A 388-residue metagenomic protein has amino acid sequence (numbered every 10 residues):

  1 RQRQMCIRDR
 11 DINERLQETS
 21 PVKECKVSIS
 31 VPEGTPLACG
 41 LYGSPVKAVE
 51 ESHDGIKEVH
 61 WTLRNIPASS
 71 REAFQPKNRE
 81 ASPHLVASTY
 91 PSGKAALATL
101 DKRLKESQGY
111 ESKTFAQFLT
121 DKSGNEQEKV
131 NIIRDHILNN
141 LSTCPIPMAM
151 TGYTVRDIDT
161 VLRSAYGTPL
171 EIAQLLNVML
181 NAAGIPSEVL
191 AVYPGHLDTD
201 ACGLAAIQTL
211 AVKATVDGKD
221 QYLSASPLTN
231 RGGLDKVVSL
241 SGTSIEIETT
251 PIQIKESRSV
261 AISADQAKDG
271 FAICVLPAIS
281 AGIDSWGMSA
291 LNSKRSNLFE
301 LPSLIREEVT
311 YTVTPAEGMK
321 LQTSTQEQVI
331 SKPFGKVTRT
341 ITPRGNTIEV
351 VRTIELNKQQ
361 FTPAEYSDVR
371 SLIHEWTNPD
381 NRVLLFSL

Functional and structural regions predicted by a protein language model:
R1-Q4, R8-L388: A sensor for short, sequence-defined functional sites
